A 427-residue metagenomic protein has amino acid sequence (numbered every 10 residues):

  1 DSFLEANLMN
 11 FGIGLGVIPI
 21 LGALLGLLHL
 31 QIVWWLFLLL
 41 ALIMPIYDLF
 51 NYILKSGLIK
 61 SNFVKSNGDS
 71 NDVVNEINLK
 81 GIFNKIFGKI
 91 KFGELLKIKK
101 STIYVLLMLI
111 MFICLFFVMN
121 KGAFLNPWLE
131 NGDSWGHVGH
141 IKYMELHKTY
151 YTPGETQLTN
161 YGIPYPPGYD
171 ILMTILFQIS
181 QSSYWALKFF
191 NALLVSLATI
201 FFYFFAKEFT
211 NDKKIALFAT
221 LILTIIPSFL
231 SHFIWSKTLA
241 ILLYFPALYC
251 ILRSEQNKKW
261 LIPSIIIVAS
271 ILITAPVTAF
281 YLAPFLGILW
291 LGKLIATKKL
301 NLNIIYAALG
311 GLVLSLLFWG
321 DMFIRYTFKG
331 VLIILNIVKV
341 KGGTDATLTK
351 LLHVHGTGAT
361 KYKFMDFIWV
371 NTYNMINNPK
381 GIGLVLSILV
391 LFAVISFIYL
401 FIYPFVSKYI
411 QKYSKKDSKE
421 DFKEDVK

Functional and structural regions predicted by a protein language model:
D1-E5, A23, F201-A216, R253-Q256: Transmembrane alpha-helical segments of multipass membrane enzymes and assembly factors that act on membrane-embedded
D1-K99, Y399: Membrane-embedded, hydrophobic transmembrane alpha-helices
L96-K99, T297-I305, N378-L384, F392-K427: Membrane-interface helix-loop-helix junctions at transmembrane boundaries of multi-pass membrane enzymes, predominantly
L96-L243: Active-site lumenal/periplasmic loops and adjacent helix-entry segments of GT-C-fold, multi-pass membrane
E208, Y244-L261, I271: Membrane-interface transmembrane helices that cradle and orient dolichyl/undecaprenyl
L282-L309: Perimembrane helix-loop-helix junctions
I295, I304-A346: Membrane-lumen/periplasm interface segments of specific transmembrane helices in polyprenyl phosphate-linked
V340-K408: Alpha-helical transmembrane segments at the extracellular/periplasmic loop-to-helix junctions of multi-pass membrane
